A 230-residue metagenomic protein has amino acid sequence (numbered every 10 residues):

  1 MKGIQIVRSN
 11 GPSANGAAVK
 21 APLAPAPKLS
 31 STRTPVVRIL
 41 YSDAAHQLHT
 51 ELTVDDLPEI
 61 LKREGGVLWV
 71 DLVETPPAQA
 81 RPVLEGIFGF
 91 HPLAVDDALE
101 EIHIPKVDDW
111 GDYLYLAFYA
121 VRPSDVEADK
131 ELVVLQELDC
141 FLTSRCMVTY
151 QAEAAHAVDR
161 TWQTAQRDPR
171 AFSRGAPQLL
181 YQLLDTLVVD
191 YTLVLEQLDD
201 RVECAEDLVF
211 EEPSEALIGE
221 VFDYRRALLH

Functional and structural regions predicted by a protein language model:
M1-H230: Peripheral, non-transmembrane regulatory/ligand-interaction domains of membrane transport proteins
